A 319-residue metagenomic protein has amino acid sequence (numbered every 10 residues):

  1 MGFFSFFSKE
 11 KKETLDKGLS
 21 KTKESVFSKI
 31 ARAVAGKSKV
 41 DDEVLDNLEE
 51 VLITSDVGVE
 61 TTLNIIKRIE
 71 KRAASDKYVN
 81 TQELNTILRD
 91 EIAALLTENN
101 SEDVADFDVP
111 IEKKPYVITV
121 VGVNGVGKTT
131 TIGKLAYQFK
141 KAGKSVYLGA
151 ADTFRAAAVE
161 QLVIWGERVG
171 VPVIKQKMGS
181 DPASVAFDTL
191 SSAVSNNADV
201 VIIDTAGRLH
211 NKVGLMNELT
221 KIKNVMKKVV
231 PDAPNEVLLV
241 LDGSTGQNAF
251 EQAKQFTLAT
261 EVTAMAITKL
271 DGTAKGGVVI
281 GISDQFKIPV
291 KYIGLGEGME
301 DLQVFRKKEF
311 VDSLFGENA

Functional and structural regions predicted by a protein language model:
G2, E10-L15, S20: Switch/coupling subdomain of P-loop NTPase systems
F3, V104-D106, L135, E251-A253 (+1 more regions): Short beta-alpha junctions and helix-cap segments that line functional grooves
F3-K9, V34-A35: Short, aromatic- and cysteine-enriched interfacial helices/patches that mediate contacts at lipid membranes
D16, S20-A151, A158-M178, A186-V194 (+1 more regions): Primarily NTPase-proximal linker/entry elements flanking Walker-type ATP/GTP-binding cores
D42, L63, Y78, Q82 (+5 more regions): Non-catalytic, surface-exposed connector residues within folded enzymatic/regulatory domains
V59-T61, R155, D271, M299: Short hydrophobic/aromatic residue motifs in ordered secondary structure
Q161, D181-N196, N211-A319: Conserved catalytic-core segment of NTP-binding enzymes
A206-R208: Short glycine-rich anion-binding loops that position phosphate/pyrophosphate groups of nucleotides and phosphorylated
